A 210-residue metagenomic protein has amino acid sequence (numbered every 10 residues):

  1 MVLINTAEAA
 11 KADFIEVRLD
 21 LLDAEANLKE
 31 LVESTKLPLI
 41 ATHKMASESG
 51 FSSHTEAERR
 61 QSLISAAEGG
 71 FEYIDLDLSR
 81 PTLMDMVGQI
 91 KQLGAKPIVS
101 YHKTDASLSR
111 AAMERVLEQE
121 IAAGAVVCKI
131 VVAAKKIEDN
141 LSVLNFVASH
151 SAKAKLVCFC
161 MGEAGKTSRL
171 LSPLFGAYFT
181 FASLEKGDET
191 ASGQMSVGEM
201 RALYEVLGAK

Functional and structural regions predicted by a protein language model:
M1-A9, H54-S65, S109-Q119: Short, acidic/polar
N5-A9, E25-L39, I64-G69, D85-G94 (+2 more regions): Acidic (Asp/Glu)-rich catalytic clusters
F14-L22, F71-T82, S100-L108, V126-I137 (+1 more regions): Catalytic beta/alpha-barrel core
D20-K36, L78-G94, L108-A112, K135-S149 (+1 more regions): Active-site-adjacent beta->alpha loops and helix N-cap segments on the catalytic face of soluble alpha/beta enzymes
V32, L39-D85: Glycine/small-residue-rich loop that forms an oxyanion/phosphate-binding "nest" at active or ligand-binding sites
T35-G50, L93-K103, A152-C158: Short beta-strand/loop segments at the ligand-binding rim of alpha/beta enzyme cores
I64-I121: Hydrophobic, well-structured mid-protein blocks that either form specific transmembrane helices
V147-K210: C-terminal alpha-helical cap/extension of soluble enzyme domains
